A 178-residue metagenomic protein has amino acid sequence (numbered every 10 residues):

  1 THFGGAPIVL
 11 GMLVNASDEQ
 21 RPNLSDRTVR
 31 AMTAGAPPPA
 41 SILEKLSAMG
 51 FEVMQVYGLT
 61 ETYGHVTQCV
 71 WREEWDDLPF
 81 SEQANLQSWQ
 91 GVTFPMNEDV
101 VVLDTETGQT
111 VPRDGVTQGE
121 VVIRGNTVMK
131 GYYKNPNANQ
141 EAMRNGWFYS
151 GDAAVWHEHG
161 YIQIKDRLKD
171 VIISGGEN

Functional and structural regions predicted by a protein language model:
T1-G5, V14-N85, D99, T110: Gly/Ser/Thr-rich phosphate-binding loop
G5-A6, A34, P95, L103 (+1 more regions): Replace "coordinates the UDP/GDP/TDP-sugar" with "coordinates nucleotide-activated sugar donors
I8-L10, P38, V128: Alpha-helix capping/helix-boundary segments
G64, Q90, M96-V100, G119: Change "...and in nucleic-acid phosphodiester-cleaving endonucleases..." to "...and in nucleic-acid processing enzymes
Q90-T93, R113-D114, E120-N178: Conserved ATP-binding/catalytic segment of the ANL
V101-L103, K165: Conserved positions in beta-strands of structured domains
D104-T107, E158-H159: Residue-level recognition of short loop/turn positions
